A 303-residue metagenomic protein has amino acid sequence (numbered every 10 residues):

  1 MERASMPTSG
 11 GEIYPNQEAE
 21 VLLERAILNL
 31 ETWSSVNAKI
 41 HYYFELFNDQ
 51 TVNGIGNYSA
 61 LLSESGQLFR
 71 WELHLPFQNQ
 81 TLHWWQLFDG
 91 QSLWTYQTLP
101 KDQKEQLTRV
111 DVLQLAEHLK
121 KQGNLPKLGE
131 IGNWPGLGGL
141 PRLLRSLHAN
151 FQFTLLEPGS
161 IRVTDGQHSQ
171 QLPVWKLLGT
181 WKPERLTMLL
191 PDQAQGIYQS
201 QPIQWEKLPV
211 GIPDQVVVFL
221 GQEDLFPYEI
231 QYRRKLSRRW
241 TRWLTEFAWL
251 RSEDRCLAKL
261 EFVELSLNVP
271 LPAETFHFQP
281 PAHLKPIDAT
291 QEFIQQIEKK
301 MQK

Functional and structural regions predicted by a protein language model:
P7, G11-D102, L155-E157: N-terminal mature ectodomain segment of secretory-pathway/periplasmic proteins
G10-L22, T32, L87-I197: Flexible, processing/modification-adjacent segments and terminal tails in exported/periplasmic/extracellular proteins
I55-S59, H83-W85, L107, Q215-V217 (+1 more regions): Well-ordered beta-strand positions in beta-sheet-rich domains
G66-H74, S92-Q97, Q103-L107, D224-Y232 (+1 more regions): Short, well-ordered strand-loop elements centered on a beta-strand within folded domains, enriched for acidic residues
L73-Q80, P100-D102, Y232-W240, Q279-I287: Short, solvent-exposed aromatic-acidic interface loops
L140-A282: Gly/Pro-enriched, hydrophobic low-complexity segments that function as extracytoplasmic propeptides/linkers
Q279-K303: Gram-negative outer-membrane assembly/targeting C-terminal domains
